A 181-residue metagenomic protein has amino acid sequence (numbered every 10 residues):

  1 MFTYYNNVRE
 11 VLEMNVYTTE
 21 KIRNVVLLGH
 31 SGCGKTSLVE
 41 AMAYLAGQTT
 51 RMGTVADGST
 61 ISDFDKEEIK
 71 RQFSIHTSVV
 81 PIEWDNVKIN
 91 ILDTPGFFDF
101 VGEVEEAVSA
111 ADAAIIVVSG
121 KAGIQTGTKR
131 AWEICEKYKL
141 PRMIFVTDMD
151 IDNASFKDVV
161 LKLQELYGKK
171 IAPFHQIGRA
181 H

Functional and structural regions predicted by a protein language model:
F2-Y5: Aromatic (phenylalanine/tyrosine) cluster motif
N7-V118, A122-I124, D158, Y167 (+1 more regions): P-loop NTPase switch module centered on the Walker A-proximal segment
A114-P173: Conserved C-terminal guanine-recognition region of P-loop GTPase G domains, centered on the G4
A180-H181: Conserved small/polar residues in nucleotide/adenosyl-binding loops
